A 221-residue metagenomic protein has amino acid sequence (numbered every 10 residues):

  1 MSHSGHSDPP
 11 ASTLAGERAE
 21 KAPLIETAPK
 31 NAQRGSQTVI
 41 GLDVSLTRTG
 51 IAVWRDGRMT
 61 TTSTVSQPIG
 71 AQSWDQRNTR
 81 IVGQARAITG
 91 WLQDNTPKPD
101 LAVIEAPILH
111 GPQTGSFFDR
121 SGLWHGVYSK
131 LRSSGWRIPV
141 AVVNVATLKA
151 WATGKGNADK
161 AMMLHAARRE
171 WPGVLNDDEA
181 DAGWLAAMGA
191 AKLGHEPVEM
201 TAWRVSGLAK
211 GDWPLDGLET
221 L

Functional and structural regions predicted by a protein language model:
S2-L221: Phosphate- and other anionic-substrate recognition elements at nucleic-acid/protein interfaces
